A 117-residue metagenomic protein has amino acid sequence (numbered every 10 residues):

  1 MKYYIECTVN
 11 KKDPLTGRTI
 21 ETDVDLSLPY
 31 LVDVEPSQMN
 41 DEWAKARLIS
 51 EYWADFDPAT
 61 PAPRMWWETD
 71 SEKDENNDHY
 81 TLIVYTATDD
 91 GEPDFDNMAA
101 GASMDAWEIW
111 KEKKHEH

Functional and structural regions predicted by a protein language model:
M1-K2, K111-H117: Short intrinsically disordered terminal tails
M1-L28: Short, extreme N-terminal segment that most often corresponds to the first beta-strand
T19, D23-W107: Acidic, low-complexity, intrinsically disordered interaction modules
